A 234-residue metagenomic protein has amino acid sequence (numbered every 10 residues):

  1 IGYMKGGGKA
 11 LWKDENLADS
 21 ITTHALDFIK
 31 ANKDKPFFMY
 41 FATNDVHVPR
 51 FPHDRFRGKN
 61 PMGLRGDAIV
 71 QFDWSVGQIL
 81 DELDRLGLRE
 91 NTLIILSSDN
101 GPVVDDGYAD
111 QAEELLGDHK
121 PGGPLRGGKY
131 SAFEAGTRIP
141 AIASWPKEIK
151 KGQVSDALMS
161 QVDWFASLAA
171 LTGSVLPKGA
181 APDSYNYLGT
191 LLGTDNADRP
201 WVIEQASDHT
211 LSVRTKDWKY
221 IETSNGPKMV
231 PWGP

Functional and structural regions predicted by a protein language model:
I1-P36, T43-P52, N225-P227: Formylglycine-dependent
G2-A10, D54-K59, S144-I149: Short glycine/proline-rich turn/loop motifs
G7-D19, G58-Q71: The substrate-binding groove and active-site-proximal loops of carbohydrate-active enzymes, especially glycoside
D19-T23, V70-G77, M159-A166, P182-Y185: A structural signal for well-ordered alpha-helical segments within the folded catalytic domains of diverse enzymes
A25-D67, V103-D105, A109-A112: Active-site His/acidic residue clusters
N32-M39, L88-I94, T137-I139, N196-P200 (+1 more regions): Loop/turn elements at helix/coil->beta-strand transitions in domains of secreted/extracellular proteins
F72-A109: Metal-dependent active-site segment of extracytoplasmic phospho-/sulfohydrolases and closely related
P102-E134, E148-Q153, A157-P234: C-terminal cap/loop subdomain of S1 sulfatases and analogous C-terminal strand-loop tails that border
